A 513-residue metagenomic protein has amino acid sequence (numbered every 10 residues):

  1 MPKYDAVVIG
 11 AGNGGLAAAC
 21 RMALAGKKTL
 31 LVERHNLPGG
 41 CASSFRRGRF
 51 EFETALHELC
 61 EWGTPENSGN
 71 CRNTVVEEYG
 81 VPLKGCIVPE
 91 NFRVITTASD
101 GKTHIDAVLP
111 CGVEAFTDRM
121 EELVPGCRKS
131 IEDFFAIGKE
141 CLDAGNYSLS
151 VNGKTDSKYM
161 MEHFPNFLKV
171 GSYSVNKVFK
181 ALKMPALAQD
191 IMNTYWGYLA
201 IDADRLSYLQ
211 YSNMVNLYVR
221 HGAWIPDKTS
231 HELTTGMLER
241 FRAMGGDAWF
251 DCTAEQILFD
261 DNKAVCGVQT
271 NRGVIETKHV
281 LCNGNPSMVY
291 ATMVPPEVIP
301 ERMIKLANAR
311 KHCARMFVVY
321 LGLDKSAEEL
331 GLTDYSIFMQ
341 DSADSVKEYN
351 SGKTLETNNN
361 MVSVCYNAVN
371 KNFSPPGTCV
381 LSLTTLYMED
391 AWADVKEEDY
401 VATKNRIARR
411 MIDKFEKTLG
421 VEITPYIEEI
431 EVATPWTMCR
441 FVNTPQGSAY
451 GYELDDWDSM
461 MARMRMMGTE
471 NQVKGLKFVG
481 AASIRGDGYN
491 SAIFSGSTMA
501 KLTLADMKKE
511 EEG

Functional and structural regions predicted by a protein language model:
P2-E140: N-terminal glycine-rich phosphate/pyrophosphate-binding loop and immediately adjacent elements
L56, A481-T503: A conserved FAD-binding loop/helix module that cradles the flavin
S99-L206: Rossmann-like flavin
P185, Q189-D202, N358-V364, V421-R485: A glycine-rich dinucleotide-binding beta-alpha-beta segment and adjacent secondary-structure elements that constitute
S212-V265, N271: Helical element adjacent to the flavin cofactor pocket in flavoenzyme catalytic cores
E255-P375, E470: Mid-domain catalytic core of redox enzymes that form a hydrophobic substrate pocket/lid adjacent to a catalytic redox
F259, A505-G513: Active-site-proximal substrate-binding core of FAD-dependent oxidoreductases
S326-W436: C-terminal segments that line or cap access tunnels to active or ligand-binding sites in enzymes and enzyme-associated
